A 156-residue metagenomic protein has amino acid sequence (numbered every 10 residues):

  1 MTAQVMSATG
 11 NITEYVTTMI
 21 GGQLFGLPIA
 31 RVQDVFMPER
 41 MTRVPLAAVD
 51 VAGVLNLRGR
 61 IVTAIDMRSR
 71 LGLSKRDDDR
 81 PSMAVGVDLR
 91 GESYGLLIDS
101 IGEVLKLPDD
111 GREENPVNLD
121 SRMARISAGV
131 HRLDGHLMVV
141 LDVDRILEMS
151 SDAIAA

Functional and structural regions predicted by a protein language model:
M1-A156: An acidic, low-aromatic, low-complexity terminal/linker signal
